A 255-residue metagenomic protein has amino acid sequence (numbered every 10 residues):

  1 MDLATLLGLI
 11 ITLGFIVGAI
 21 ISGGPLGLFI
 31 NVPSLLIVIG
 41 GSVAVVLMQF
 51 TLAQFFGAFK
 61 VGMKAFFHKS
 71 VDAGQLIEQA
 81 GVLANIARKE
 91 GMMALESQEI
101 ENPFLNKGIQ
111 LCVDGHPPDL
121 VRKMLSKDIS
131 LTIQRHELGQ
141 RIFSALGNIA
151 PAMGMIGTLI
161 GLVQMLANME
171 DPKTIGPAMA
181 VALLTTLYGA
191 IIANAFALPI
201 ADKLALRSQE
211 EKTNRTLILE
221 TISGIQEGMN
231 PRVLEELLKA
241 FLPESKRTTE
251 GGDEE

Functional and structural regions predicted by a protein language model:
M1, P151-M153, E227: Noncatalytic linker/hinge segments flanking ATPase motor cores
L3-A4, G8, G14-G139, E211-E255: Large intracellular
L7-I10, G14-L26, D128-R207: Helix-termination/interfacial motifs at the ends of transmembrane alpha-helices
